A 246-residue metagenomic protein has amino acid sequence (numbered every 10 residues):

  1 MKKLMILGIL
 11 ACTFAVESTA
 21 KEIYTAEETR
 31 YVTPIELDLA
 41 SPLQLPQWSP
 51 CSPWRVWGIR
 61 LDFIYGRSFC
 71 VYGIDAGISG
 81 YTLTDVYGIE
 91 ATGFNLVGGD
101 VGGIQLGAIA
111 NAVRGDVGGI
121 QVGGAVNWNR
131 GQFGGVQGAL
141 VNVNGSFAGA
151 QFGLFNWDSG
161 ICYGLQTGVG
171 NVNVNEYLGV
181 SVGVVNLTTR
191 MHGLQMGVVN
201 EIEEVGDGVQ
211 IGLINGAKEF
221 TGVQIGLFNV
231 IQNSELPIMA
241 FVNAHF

Functional and structural regions predicted by a protein language model:
L4-T13: Sec-dependent N-terminal signal peptides
V16-A20: Sec/Tat signal peptide C-region and signal peptidase I cleavage site
K21-F246: Surface-exposed, glycine- and small/polar-enriched segments that build interaction surfaces at terminal
